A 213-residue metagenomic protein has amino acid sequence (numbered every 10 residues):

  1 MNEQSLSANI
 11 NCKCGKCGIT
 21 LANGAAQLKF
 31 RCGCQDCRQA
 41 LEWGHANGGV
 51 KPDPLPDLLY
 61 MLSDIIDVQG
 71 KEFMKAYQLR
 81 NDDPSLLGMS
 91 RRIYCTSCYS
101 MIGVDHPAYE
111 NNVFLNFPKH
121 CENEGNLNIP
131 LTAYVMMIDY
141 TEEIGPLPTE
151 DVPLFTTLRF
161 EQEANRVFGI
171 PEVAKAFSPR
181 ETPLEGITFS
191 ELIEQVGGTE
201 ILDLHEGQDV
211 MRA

Functional and structural regions predicted by a protein language model:
M1-I10, G18-A213: A short Gly-Trp-Pro
K13: Active-site-proximal cofactor/substrate-binding loop regions of enzyme domains
